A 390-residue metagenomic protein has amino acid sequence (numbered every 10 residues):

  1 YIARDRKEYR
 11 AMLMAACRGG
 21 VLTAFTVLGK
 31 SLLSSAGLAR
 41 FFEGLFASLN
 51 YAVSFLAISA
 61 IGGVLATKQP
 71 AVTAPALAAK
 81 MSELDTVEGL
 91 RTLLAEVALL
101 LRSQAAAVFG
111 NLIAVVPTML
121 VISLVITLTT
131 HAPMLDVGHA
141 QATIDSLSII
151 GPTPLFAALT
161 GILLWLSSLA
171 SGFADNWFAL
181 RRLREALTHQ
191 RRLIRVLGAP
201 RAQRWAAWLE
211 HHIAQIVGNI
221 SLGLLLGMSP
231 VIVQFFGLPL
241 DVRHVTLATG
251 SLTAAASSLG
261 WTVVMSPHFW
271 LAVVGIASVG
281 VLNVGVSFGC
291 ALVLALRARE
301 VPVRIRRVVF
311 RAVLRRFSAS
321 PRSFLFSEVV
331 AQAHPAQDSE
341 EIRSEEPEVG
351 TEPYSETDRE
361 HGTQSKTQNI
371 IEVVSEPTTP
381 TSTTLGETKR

Functional and structural regions predicted by a protein language model:
Y1-G89, R102-S103, A107-L128, A158: Core alpha-helical transmembrane segments of integral membrane proteins
Y1-M12, T86-Q104, A142-D145, V196-I213 (+1 more regions): Cytosolic juxtamembrane amphipathic/interface segments immediately preceding and feeding into a transmembrane helix
T23-R40, V116-A140, L226-W261, S287-F288: Juxtamembrane "helix exit" motif at the C-terminal ends of alpha-helical transmembrane segments in multi-pass membrane
S34, L38, A60-V97, I122-H139 (+3 more regions): Juxtamembrane helix-loop transition segments at the membrane interface in multi-pass membrane proteins
F41-A71, A158-W177, L226-P230, G280-A291: Hydrophobic alpha-helical membrane-embedded segments
A66, P70, D85-L101, D145-L166: A structural-propensity feature for long, helix-poor, extended segments
L180-E345, I371-V373, E387-R390: Long, compositionally biased intrinsically disordered regions
S339-K389: Intrinsically disordered, low-complexity terminal tails and inter-domain linkers enriched for S/T/G/P/D/E
